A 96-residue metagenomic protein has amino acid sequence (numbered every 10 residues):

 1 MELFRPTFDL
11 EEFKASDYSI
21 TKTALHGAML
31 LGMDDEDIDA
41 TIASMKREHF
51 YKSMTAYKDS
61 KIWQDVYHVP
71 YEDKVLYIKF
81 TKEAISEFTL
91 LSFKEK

Functional and structural regions predicted by a protein language model:
M1, R5-F8, S86: Active-site hotspot residues in diverse enzymes, especially metal/ion-binding acidic/histidine motifs
R5-K61: Compact soluble domain cores
K61-W63, K74-L76: Residues at beta-strand starts and edge strands
D65-P70: Short beta-strand segments that buttress and anchor functional surface loops
V75-Y77, T81-K96: Enriched for short, Lys/Arg-rich terminal
